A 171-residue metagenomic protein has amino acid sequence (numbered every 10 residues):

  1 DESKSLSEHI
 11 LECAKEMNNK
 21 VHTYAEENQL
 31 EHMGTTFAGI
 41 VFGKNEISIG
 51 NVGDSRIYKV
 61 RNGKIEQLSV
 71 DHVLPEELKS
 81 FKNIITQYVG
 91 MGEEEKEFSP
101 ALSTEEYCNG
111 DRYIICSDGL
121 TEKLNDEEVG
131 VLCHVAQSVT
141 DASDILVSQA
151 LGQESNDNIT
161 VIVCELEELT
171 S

Functional and structural regions predicted by a protein language model:
D1-S171: PP2C/PPM-type serine/threonine phosphatase catalytic domain
